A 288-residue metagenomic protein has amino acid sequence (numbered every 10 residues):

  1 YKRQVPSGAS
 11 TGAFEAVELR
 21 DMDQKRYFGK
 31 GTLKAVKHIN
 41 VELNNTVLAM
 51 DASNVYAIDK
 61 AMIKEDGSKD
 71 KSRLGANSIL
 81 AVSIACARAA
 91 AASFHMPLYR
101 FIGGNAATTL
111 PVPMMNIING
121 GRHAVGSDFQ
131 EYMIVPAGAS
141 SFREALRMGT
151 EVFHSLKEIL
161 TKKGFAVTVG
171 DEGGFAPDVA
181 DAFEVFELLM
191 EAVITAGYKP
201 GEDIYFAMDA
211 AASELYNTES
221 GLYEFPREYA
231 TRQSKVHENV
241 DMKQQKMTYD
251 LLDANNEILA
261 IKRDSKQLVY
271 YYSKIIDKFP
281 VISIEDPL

Functional and structural regions predicted by a protein language model:
Y1-Q4: Conserved small/polar residues in nucleotide/adenosyl-binding loops
G8-A92, M96, L146, G174: Metal- or metallocofactor-binding catalytic centers and their adjacent structured scaffolds across diverse enzyme
F14, T108-G170: Mobile "lid/hinge" segments at catalytic clefts and subdomain interfaces of large enzymes
E15, I84-A87, G103, V112-P113 (+3 more regions): Short acidic, glycine/serine/threonine-rich loops at helix termini
I39-E42, T46-S53, E65, A89-M96 (+6 more regions): Change "in soluble alpha/beta enzymes" to "in soluble alpha/beta proteins
A52-I58, A76, L98-F101, K157-G174 (+2 more regions): Flexible, glycine/charged-enriched surface loops at secondary-structure junctions
M96-M114: Glycine/threonine-rich beta-strand-loop-alpha-helix active-site module that forms ligand/phosphate-binding
F183-L288: Catalytic core of soluble alpha/beta enzymes
